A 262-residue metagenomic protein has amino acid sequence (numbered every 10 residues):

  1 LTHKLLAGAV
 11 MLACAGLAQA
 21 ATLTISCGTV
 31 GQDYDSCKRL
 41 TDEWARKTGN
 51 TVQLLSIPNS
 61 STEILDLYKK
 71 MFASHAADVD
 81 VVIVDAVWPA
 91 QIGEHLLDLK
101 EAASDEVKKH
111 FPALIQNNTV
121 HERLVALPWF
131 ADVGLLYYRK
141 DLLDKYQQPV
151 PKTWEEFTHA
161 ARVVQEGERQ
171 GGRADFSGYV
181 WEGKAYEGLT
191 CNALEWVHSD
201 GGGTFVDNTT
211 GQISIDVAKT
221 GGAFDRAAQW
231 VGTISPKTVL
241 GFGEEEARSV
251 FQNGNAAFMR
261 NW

Functional and structural regions predicted by a protein language model:
L1-Q19: Gram-negative bacterial Sec-dependent N-terminal signal peptides
A18-I25, A45-N50, E122-R123, D144 (+1 more regions): Immediate post-signal peptide segment of exported/extracytoplasmic ligand-binding proteins
A20-A90, S104-K108, V150, L240: Conserved N-terminal structural module of periplasmic/extracytoplasmic solute-binding proteins
G28, N192-E195, F224-W262: Extracytoplasmic/periplasmic substrate-binding proteins
Y68, F157, V164, S249-G254 (+1 more regions): Hydrophobic residues within well-ordered alpha-helices
D85-V133, P149, T158, D175 (+1 more regions): Hinge/lid segment of periplasmic solute-binding proteins
V125-W129, G134, T158-Q212, A256: Extracytoplasmic/periplasmic solute-binding protein
A161-V163, N208-G241: Glycine-centered hinge/linker elements that transmit conformational signals in sensory and ligand-binding systems
